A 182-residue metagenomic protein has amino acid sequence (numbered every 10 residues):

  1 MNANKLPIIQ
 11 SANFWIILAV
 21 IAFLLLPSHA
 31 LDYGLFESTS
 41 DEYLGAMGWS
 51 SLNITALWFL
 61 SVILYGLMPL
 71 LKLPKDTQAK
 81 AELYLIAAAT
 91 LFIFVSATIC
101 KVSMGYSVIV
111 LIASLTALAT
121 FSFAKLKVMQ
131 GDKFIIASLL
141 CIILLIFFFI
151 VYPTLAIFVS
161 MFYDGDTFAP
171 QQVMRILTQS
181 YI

Functional and structural regions predicted by a protein language model:
N2-P27, L60-L71, T77-F94, C100-A156: N-terminal signal-anchor/first transmembrane alpha helix
K5, I16, D32-L35, A56: Low-complexity, compositionally biased segments
F23-M47, I146-I182: Short membrane-interfacial helix/loop motifs at transmembrane-helix boundaries
D32, A97-T98: A composition-driven signal for long, intrinsically disordered, charge-rich low-complexity tracts
M47-L60: Interfacial helix-start motif at the membrane-water boundary
